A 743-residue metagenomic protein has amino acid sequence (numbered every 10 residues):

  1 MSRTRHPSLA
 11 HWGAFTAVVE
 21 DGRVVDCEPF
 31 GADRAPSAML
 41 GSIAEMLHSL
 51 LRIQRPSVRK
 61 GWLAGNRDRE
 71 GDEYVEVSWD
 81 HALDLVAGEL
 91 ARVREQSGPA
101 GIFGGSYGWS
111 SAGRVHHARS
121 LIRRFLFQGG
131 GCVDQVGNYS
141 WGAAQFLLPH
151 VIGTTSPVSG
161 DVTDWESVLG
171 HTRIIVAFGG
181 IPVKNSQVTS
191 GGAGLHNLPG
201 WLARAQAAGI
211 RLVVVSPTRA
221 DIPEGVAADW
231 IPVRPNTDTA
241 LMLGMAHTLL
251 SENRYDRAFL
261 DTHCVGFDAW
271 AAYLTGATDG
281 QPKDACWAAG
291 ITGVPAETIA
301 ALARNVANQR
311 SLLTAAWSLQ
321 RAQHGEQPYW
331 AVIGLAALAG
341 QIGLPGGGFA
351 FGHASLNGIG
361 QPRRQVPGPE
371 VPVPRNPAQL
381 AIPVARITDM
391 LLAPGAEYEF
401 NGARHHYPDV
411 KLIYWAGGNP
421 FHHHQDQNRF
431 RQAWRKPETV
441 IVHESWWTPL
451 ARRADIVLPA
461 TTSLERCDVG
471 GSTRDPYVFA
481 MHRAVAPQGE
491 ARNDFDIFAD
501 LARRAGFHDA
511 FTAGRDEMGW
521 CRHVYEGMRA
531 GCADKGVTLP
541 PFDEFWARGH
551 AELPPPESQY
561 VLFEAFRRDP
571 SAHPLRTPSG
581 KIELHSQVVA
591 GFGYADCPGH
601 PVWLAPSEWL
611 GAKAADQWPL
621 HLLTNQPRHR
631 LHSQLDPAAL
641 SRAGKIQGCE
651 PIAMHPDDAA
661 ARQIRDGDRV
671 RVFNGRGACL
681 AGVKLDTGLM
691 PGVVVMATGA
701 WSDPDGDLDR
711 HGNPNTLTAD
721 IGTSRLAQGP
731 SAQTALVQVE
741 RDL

Functional and structural regions predicted by a protein language model:
M1-R254, P295, A660, P704-L743: N-terminal export/assembly segments and adjacent metallocofactor-ligating motifs of anaerobic energy-metabolism
W62-H81, R254-A296, A484-E583, L622 (+3 more regions): N-terminal leader/propeptide and maturation segments of large enzyme subunits in energy/redox metabolism and hydrolases
A118-R204, A208-V215, A240-L243, A336-R452 (+2 more regions): Extended redox/cofactor-interaction regions of prokaryotic respiratory oxidoreductases
I181-P182, V226-A227, F267, P282-C286 (+2 more regions): Flexible glycine/proline-enriched surface loops and loop-helix/loop-strand junctions
D221, T448-M481: Flexible glycine/proline-rich, aromatic-decorated loop/lid segments
V226-V233, T461-E465, P476-P487, A639: Short beta-alpha connecting loops at secondary-structure transitions that line or flank enzyme active sites
M245, G266-A393: Active-site phosphate/pyrophosphate-binding segments
Q488, D494-R548, Q617, S633 (+2 more regions): Long, contiguous, secondary-structure-rich segments that constitute the structural scaffold of globular domains
